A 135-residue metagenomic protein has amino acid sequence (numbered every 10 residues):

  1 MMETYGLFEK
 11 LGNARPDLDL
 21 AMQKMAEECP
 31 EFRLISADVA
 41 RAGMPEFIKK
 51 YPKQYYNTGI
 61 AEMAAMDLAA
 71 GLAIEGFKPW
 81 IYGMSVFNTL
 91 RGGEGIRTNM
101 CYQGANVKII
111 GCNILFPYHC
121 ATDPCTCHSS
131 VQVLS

Functional and structural regions predicted by a protein language model:
M1-S135: Thiamine diphosphate
